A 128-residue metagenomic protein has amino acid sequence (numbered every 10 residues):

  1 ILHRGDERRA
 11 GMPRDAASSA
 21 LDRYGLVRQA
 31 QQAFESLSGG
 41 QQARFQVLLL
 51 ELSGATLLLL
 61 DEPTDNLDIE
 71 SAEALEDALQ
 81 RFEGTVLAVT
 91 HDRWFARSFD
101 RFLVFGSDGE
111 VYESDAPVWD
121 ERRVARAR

Functional and structural regions predicted by a protein language model:
I1-R128: ABC ATP-binding cassette signature C-motif
